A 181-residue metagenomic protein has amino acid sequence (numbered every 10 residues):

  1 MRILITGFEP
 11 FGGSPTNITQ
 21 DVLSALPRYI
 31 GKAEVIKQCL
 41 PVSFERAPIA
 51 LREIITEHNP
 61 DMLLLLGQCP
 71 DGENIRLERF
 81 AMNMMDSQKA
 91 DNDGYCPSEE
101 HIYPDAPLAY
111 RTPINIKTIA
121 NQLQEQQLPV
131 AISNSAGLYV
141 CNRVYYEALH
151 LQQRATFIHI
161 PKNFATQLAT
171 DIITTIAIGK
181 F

Functional and structural regions predicted by a protein language model:
M1-A136, L149-Q153, G179-K180: N-terminal catalytic or cofactor-binding beta/alpha core of small enzyme domains
Y139-G179: Active-site-adjacent mobile loop/cap segments within catalytic or ligand-binding domains
